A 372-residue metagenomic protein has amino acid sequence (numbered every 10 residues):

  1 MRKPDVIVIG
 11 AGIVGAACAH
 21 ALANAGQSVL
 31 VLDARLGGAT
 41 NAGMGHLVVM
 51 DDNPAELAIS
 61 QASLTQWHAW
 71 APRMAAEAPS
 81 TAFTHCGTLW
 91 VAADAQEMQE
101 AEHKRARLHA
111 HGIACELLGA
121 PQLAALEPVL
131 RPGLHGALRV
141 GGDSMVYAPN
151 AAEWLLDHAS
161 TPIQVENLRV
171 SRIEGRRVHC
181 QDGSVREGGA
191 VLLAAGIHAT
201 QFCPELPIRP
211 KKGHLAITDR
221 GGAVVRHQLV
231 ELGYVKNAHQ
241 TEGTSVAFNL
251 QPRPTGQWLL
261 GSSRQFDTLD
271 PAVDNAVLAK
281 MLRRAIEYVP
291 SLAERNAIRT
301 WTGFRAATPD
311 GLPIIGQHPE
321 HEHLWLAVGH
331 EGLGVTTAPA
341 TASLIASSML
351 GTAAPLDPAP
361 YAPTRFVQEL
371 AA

Functional and structural regions predicted by a protein language model:
R2-G12: Beta1/beta-strand and adjacent pyrophosphate-binding region of the FAD-binding site in flavoprotein oxidoreductases
I7-I9, R186-H198, A342: Short hydrophobic core segments
H20-A21, L47, P79-F83, I197-P319: Active-site substrate-recognition segment that forms the wall of the catalytic cavity or substrate channel
A23-A42: Glycine-rich FAD pyrophosphate-binding loop
M44-L126, A247, A285-I286: Dinucleotide-binding Rossmann-like beta1-alpha1 core, especially the glycine-rich loop that anchors the ADP
A58, V91-E100, L138-D157, A272-V277 (+1 more regions): Short beta-strand to alpha-helix junction loop
L138-G175, C180-D182: Helical element adjacent to the flavin cofactor pocket in flavoenzyme catalytic cores
I286-A372: C-terminal catalytic lobe of FAD-dependent flavoproteins
